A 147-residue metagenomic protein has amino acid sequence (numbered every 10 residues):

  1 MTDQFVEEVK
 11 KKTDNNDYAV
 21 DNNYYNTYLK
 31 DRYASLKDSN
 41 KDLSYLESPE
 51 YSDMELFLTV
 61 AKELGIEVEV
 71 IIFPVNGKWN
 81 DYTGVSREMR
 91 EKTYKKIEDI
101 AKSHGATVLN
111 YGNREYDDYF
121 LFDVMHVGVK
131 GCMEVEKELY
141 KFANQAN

Functional and structural regions predicted by a protein language model:
M1-L64: Secreted/periplasmic serine-hydrolase-like ester/acetyl group-modifying domain
R32-K37, I72-V75, E98: Generic detector of short, locally flexible boundary/turn motifs and exposed helical patches
S48, N76, D117-F120: Alpha-helix initiation/capping motif
E50, E69, K92-Y94: Long, well-ordered mid-to-C-terminal structural blocks that present hydrophobic/aromatic surfaces
E55-E69, D99-T107: A structural motif corresponding to the C-terminal end of an alpha-helix and its immediate exit/capping segment
V60-V85: Active-site segments of SGNH/GDSL-like serine hydrolases that catalyze O-acetyl group transfer/hydrolysis on lipids
Y82-N147: Long, positively charged, glycine-interspersed low-complexity recognition regions
